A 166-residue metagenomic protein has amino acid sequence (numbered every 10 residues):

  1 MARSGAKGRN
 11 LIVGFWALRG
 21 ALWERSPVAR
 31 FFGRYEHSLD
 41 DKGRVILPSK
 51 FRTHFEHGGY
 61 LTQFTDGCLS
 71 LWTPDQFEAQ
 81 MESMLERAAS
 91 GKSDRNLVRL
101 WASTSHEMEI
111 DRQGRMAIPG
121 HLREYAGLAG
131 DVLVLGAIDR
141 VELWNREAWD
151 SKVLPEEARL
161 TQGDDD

Functional and structural regions predicted by a protein language model:
M1-H37, D41-K42, F51-M108, R112-Q113 (+1 more regions): Flexible "stalk/tail and boundary" regions
